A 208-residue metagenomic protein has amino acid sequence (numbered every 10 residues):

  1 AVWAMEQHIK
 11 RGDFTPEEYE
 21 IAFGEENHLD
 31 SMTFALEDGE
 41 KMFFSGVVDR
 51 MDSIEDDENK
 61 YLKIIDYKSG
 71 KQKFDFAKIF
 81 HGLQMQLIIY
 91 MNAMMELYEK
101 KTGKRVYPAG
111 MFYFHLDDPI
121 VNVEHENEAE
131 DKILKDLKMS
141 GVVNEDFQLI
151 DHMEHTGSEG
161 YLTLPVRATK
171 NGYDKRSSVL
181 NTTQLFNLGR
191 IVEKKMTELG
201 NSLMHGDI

Functional and structural regions predicted by a protein language model:
A1-I208: Structural signature of nuclease core domains in nucleic-acid processing machines
